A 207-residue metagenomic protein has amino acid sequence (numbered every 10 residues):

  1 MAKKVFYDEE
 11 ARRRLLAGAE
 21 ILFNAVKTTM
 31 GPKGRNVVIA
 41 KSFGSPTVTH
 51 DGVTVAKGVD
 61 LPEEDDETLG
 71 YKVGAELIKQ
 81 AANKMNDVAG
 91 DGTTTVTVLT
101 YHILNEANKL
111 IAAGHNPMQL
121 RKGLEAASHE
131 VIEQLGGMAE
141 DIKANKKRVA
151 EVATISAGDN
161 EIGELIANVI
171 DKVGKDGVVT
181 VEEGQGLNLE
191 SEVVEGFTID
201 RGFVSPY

Functional and structural regions predicted by a protein language model:
M1-E195: N-terminal glycine-/lysine-enriched basic segments
G196-D200: Short, hinge-like loop/turn segments at secondary-structure boundaries
R201-Y207: Divalent-cation
